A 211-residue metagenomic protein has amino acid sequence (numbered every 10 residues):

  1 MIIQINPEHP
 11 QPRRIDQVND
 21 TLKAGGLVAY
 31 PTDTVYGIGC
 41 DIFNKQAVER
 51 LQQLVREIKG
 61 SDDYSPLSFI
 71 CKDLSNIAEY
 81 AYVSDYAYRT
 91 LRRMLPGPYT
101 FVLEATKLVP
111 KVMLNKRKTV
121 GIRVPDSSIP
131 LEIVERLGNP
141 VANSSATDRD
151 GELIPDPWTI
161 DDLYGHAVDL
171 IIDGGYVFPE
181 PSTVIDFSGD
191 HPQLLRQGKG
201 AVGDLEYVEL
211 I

Functional and structural regions predicted by a protein language model:
M1-I211: Active-site-adjacent structural elements in enzyme catalytic cores
